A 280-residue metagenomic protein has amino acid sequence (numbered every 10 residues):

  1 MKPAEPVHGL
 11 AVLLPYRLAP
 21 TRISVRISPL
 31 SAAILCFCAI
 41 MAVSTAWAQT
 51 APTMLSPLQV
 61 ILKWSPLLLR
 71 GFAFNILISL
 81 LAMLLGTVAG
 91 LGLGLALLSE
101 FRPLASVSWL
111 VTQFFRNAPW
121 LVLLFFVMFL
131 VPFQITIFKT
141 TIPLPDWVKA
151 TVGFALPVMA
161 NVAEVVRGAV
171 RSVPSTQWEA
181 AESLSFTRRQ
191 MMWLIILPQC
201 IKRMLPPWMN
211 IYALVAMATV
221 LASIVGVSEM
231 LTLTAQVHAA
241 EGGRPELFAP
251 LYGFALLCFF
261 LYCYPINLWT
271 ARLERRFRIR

Functional and structural regions predicted by a protein language model:
K2-R280: Transmembrane alpha-helices and adjacent helix-loop boundaries
